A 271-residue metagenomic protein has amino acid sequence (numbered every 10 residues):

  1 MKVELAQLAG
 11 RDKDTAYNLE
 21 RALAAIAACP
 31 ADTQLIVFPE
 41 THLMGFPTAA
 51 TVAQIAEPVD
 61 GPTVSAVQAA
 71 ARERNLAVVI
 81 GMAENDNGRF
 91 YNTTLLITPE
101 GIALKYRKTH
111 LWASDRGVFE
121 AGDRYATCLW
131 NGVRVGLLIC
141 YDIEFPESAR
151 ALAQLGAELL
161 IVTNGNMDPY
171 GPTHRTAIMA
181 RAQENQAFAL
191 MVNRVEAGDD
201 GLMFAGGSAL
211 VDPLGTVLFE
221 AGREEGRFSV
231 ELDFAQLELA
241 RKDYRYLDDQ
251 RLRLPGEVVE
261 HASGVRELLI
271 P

Functional and structural regions predicted by a protein language model:
M1-L5: Extreme N-terminal starter segment of soluble prokaryotic enzymes
Q7-K13: Short polar catalytic/cofactor-binding loops
T15, L23-P99, K105, M167-A187: Cys-nucleophile CN-hydrolase/nitrilase-fold catalytic domain and related Cys-dependent amidase chemistry that acts on
I36-V37, R134-I139, I161-V162, L190: Short hydrophobic-aromatic micro-motifs
P62-A77, E144-F228: CN hydrolase (nitrilase-like) catalytic-core segments centered on the catalytic cysteine and neighboring Lys/Glu
V79, T93, R124, G207-S208: Conserved beta-strand and immediately adjacent loop positions that scaffold enzyme active sites
N85-E158, M167-T176, A180, L239 (+1 more regions): Active-site catalytic loop in hydrolytic enzyme cores
T127-L129, R194-P271: C-terminal beta-strand edge segments of enzyme domains
